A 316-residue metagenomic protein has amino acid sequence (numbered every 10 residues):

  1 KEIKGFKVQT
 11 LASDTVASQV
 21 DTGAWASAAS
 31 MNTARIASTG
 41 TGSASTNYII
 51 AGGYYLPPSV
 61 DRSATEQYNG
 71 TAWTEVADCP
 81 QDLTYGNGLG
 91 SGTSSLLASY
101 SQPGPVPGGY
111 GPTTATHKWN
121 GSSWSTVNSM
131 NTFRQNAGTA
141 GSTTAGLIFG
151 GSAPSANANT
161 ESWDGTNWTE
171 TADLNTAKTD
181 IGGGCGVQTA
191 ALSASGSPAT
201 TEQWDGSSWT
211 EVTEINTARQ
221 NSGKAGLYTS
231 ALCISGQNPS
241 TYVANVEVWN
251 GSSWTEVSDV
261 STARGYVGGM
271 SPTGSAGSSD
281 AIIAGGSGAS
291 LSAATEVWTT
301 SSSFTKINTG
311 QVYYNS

Functional and structural regions predicted by a protein language model:
K1-S316: Polar, enzyme-active/binding microenvironments
